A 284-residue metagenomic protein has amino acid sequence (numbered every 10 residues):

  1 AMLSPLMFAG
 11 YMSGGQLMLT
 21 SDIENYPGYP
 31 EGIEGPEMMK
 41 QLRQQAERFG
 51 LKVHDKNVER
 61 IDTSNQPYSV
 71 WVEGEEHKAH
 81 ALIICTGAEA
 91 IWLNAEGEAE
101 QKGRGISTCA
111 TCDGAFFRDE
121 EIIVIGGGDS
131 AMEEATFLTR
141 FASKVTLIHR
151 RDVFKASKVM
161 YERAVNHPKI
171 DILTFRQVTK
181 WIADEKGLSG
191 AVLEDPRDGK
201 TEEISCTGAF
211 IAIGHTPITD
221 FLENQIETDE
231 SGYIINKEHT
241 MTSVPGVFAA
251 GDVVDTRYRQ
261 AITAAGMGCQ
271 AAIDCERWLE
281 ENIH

Functional and structural regions predicted by a protein language model:
A1-F49, E120, G126, M132-K158 (+2 more regions): Beta1-alpha1 glycine-rich phosphate/pyrophosphate-binding loop at the start of Rossmann-like nucleotide-binding domains
M12, A88-A90, D129-S130, D255: Residue-level detector of alpha-helix initiation sites
Q16, W92-L93, M132-E133, K155 (+3 more regions): Glycine/Thr-rich phosphate-binding loops of Rossmann-like dinucleotide-binding domains
R43-V72, E76-A79, R140-K237, R277-H284: A Rossmann-like FAD-binding core segment of flavoenzymes
V53-R118, G127: Glycine/small-residue-rich loop that forms an oxyanion/phosphate-binding "nest" at active or ligand-binding sites
A79-H80, D119, C206, V244: Active-site acidic short loop of glycosyltransferases
E89, N94, A99-F116, A212-Q260 (+2 more regions): FAD-site-proximal beta/loop scaffold in flavoenzymes
